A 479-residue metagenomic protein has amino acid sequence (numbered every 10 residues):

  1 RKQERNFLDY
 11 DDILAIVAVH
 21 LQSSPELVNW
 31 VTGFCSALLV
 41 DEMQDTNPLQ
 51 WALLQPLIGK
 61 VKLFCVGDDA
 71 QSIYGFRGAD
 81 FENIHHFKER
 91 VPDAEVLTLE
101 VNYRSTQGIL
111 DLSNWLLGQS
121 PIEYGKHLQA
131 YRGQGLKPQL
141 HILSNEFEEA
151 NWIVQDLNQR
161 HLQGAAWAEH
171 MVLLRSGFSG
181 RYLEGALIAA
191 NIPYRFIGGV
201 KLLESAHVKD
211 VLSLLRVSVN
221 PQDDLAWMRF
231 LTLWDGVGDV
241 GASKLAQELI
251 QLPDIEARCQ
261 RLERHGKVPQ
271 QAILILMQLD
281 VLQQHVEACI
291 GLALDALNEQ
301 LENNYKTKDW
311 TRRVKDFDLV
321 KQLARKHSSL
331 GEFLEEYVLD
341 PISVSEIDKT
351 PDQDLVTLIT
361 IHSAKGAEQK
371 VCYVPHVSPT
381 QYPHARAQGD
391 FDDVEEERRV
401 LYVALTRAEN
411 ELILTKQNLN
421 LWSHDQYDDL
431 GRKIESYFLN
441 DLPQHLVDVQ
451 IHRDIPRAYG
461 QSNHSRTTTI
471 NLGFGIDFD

Functional and structural regions predicted by a protein language model:
R1-H85, V101-S105: Conserved helicase NTPase motor core
F7-L8, L116-K126, I290, R325-L330 (+1 more regions): Proline-centered turn/helix-capping motifs that create local helix->coil transitions or kinks
G59-K62, D68-A70, R90-V96, Q134-P138 (+6 more regions): Short glycine-/polar-rich loops that comprise or flank the Walker A/P-loop and associated switch/sensor motifs
D69-I73, G78-E82, N102-Q107, G135 (+7 more regions): Conserved nucleotide-binding/hydrolysis micro-motifs of P-loop NTPases
Q71-Y74, I197-V219: Short alpha-helix plus adjacent loop in nuclease-associated cores
P92-E95, E100-P193, S218-N220: Helicase P-loop NTPase motor core
S213-D441, H445: Conserved helicase C-terminal RecA-like lobe
L419-D479: Helicase C-terminal subdomain and adjacent C-terminal extension
